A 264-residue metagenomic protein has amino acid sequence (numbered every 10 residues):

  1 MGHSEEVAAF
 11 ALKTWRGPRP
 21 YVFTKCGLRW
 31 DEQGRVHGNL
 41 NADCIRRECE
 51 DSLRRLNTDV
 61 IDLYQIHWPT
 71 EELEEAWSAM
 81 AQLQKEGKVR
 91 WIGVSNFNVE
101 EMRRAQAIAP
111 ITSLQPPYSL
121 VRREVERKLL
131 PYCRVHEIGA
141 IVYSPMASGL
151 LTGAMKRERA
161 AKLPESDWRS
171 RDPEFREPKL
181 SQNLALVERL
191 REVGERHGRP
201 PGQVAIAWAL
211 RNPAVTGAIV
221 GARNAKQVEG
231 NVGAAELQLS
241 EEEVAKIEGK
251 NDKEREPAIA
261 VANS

Functional and structural regions predicted by a protein language model:
M1-W15, E74-E75: Glycine-rich, proline-tolerant flexible connector loops at the mouths of alpha/beta enzymes
A9-Y21, L53-N57, Q84, A105-A109: Acidic (Asp/Glu)-rich catalytic clusters
P18-E32, N96: A short, structured active-site edge motif that brings together acidic residues
R29-V36, L151, Q227: A short acidic, helix-capping loop that chelates divalent metal ions and anchors anionic groups
L40-L56, N98-R104: Short, acidic/polar
L53-E72: Active-site groove signature of glycoside hydrolases
P69-G249, E254: Beta/alpha (TIM)-barrel catalytic core signal, keyed to glycine-rich beta->alpha loops juxtaposed to Asp/Glu that bind
